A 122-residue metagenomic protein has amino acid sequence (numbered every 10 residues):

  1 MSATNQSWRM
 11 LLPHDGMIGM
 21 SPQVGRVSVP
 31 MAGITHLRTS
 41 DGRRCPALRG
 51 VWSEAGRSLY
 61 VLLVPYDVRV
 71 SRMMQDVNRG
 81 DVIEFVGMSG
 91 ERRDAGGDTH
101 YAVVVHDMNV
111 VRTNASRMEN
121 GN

Functional and structural regions predicted by a protein language model:
M1-N122: OB-fold and OB-like single-stranded nucleic-acid-recognition modules and their adjacent interaction interfaces
